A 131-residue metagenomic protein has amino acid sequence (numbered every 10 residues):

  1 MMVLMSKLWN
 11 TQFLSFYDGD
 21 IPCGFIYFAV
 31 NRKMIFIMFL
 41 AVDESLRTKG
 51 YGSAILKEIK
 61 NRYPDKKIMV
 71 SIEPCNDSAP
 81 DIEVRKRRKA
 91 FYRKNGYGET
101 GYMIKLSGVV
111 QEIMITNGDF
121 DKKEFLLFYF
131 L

Functional and structural regions predicted by a protein language model:
M1-L4: Conserved GNAT-fold acetyl-CoA-binding loop/helix
T11-G24: Conserved beta-hairpin
M34-E44, S71-E73: Conserved acetyl-CoA binding element of GNAT-fold acetyltransferases
V42, T48-R62, K86: Conserved acetyl-CoA-binding loop-helix of GNAT-fold acetyltransferases
N61-V84: Conserved GNAT acetyl-CoA-binding A-motif
R85, G101, K105-L131: C-terminal "cap" of GNAT-fold acetyltransferases
A90-T100: Conserved acetyl-CoA-binding loop of GNAT-fold acetyltransferases
